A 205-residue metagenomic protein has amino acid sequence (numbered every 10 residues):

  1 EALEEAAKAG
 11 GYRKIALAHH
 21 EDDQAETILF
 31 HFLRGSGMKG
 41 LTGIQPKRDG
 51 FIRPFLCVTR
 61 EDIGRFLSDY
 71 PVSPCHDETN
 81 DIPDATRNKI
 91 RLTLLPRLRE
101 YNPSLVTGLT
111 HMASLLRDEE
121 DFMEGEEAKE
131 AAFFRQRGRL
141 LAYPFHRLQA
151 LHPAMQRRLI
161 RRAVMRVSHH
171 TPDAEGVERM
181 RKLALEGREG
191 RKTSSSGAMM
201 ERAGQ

Functional and structural regions predicted by a protein language model:
E1-E4, M38: ATP-dependent adenylate-handling ligase core
E5-R13: Glycine-rich phosphate-binding loop signature in dinucleotide/nucleotide-binding domains
K8, S68, M165: Short polybasic/polar patches that bind polyanions
K14-A18, D23-L116, E124, Y143-R147: Catalytic subdomain that performs nucleotidyl-dependent activation
P46-R48, L92, T110-Q205: AMP-forming adenylation/ATP pyrophosphatase catalytic core
